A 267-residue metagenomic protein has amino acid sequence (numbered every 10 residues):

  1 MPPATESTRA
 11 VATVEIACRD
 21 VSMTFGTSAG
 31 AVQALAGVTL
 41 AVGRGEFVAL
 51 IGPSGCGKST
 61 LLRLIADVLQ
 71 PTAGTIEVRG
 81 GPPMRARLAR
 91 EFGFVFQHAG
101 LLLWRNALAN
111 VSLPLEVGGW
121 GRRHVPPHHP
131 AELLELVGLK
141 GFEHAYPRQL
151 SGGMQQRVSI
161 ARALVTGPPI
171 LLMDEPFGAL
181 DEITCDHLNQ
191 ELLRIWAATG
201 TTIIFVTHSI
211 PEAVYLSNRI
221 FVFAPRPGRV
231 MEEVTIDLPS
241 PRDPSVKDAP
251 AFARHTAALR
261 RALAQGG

Functional and structural regions predicted by a protein language model:
I51-P53: The feature captures the beta-strand-to-loop junction immediately N-terminal to the Walker
A66: Helix-to-loop junction immediately C-terminal to a conserved catalytic motif
G74-M84: Conserved ABC transporter NBD signature motif
L108-E116, P127, T235: Short helical segment in ABC ATPase nucleotide-binding domains corresponding to the A-loop/adjacent helical element
E116, R123-F142, R194: Conserved ABC ATPase "signature" region
A145-R148, T166: Conserved signature/switch motifs of ABC ATPase nucleotide-binding domains
I160: Hydrophobic anchor residue at the start of the ABC signature
L171-D174: Catalytic Walker B motif of ABC-type/P-loop ATPase nucleotide-binding domains
